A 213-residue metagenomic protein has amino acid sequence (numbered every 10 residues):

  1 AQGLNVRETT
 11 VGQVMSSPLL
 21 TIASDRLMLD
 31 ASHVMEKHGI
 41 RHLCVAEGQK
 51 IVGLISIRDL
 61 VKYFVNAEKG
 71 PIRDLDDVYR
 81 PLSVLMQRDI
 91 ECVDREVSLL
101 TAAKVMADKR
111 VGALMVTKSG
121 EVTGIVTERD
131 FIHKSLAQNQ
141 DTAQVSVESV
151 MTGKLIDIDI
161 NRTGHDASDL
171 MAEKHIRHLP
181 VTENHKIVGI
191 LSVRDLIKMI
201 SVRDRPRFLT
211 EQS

Functional and structural regions predicted by a protein language model:
A1-R41, N139, T152, P206: Ordered, small/hydrophobic-rich secondary-structure cores
A1-V11, V61-D74, I132-V145, I197-T210: A short, polar/charged loop-to-alpha-helix boundary motif
E8-L19, D77-I90, V145-L155, Q212: Bateman (tandem CBS) regulatory domains
T10-V14, L27, D59-L60, S98 (+5 more regions): Histidine- and aromatic-rich ligand-binding microenvironments
T21-G39, A46-E47, C92-R110, T117 (+4 more regions): The conserved cystathionine-beta-synthase
M35, L43-R58, M106-K109, L114-D130 (+2 more regions): A glycine-centered beta-loop-beta connector
I51-V52, S56-I57, V65-Y79, I160 (+1 more regions): Cytosolic regulatory modules rich in charged/polar residues
V78-H133, A137: Conserved small-residue-rich
